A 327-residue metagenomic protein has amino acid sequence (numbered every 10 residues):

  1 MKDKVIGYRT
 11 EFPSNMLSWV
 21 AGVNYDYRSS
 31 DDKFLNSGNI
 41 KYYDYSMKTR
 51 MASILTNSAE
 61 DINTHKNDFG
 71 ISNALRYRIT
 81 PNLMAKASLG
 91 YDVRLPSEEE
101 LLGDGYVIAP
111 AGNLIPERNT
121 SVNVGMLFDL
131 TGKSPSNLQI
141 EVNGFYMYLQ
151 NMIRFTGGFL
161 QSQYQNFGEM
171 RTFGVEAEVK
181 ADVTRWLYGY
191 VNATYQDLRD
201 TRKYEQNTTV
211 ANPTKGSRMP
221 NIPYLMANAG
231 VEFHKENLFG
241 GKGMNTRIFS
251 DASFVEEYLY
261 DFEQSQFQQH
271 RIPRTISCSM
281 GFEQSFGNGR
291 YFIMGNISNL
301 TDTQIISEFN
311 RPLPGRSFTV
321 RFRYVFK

Functional and structural regions predicted by a protein language model:
M1-T80, E205: Signature of Gram-negative outer-membrane beta-barrel scaffolds
M16, R28-L35, N82, T131-L138 (+4 more regions): Short loop/turn motifs that connect adjacent beta-strands in outer-membrane beta-barrel proteins
W19-A21, F34-G38, I71, A85-A87 (+8 more regions): Transmembrane beta-strands of outer-membrane beta-barrel proteins
Y25-D31, I40-K48, L89-L95, L102-D104 (+8 more regions): Transmembrane beta-strands of outer-membrane beta-barrel pores
K41-Y43, Q139-Y148, Q165-L259: Gram-negative outer-membrane beta-barrel transporters
R78, A85-G90, P116-F173, T194 (+2 more regions): Membrane-embedded beta-barrel scaffold of Gram-negative outer-membrane proteins
N123-L127, P135, G230, P314-K327: Outer-membrane beta-barrel "beta-signal"
G189, I248-S277, F282-K327: C-terminal beta-signal and adjacent terminal beta-strands/loops of Gram-negative outer-membrane beta-barrel proteins
